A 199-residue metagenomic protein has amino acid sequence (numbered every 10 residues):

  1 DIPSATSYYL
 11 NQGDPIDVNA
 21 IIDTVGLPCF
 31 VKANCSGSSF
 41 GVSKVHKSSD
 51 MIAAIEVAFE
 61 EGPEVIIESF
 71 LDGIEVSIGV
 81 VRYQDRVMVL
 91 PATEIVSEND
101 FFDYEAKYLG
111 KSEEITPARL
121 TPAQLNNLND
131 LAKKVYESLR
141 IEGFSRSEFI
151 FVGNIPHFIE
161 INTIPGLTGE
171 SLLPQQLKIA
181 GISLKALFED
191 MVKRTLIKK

Functional and structural regions predicted by a protein language model:
D1-G73: Active-site nucleotide/adenylate-binding loops and adjacent lid/helix of ATP-dependent enzymes
I2, F59-E64, S97, E137-I141 (+1 more regions): Generic secondary-structure signature for well-ordered alpha-helical cores
L10, S36, I95-E98, G110 (+1 more regions): Active-site/binding-pocket entry motifs
I22, I52-F59, E105, N129-Y136 (+1 more regions): A generic alpha-helix structural signal
S39, E113-T116, G169-L173: Short small-residue beta-strand/loop micro-motif enriched in glycine and branched aliphatics
H46-N127, F151, H157: Phosphate-binding site of ATP-dependent enzymes
T121-K199: ATP-dependent carboxylate activation and anion-phosphoryl transfer catalytic cores that bind Mg-ATP to form
